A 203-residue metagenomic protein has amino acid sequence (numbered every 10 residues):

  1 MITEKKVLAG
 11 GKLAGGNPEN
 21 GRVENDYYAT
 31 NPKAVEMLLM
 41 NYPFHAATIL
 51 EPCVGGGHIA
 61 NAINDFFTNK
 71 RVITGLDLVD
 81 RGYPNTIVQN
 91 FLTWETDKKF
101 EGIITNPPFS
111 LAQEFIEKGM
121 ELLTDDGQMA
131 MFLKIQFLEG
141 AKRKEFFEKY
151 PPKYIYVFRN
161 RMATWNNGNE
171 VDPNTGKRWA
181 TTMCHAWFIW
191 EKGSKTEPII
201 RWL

Functional and structural regions predicted by a protein language model:
M1-L203: Class I S-adenosyl-L-methionine-dependent methyltransferase catalytic core
